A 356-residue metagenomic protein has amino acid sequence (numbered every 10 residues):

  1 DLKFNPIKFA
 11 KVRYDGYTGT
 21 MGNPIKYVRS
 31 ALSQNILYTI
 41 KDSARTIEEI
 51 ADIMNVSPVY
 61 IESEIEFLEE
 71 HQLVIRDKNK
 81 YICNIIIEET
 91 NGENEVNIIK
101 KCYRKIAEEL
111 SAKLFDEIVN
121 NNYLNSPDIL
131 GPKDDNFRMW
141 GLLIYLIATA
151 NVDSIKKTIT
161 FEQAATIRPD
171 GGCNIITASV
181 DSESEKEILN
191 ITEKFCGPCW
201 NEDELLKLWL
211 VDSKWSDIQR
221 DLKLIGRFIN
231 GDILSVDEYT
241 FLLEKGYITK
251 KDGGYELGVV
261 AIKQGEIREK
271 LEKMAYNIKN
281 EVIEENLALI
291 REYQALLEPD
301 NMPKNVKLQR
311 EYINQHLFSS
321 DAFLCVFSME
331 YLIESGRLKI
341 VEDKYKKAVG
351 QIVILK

Functional and structural regions predicted by a protein language model:
F4-N35, D181-D221: Short alpha-helical segments that sit at the start of domains
Q34-K41, L224-G226: Hydrophobic residues on short alpha-helical segments
D42-E49, D217-R220, R227-L234: Short capping segments at the starts of secondary-structure elements
M54-H71, R76, G231-G246, K250: Short amphipathic alpha-helical interaction segments
S57, S63, I99-G197: Extended alpha-helical scaffolding regions
N79-I85, G253-V259: Minor-groove-contacting beta-hairpin "wing" of winged helix-turn-helix DNA-binding domains
I85-N121, A261-Q294: Short, amphipathic alpha-helical interaction segments positioned at domain boundaries
M274-K356: Phosphate/adenylate-binding glycine loop and adjacent helical scaffold
